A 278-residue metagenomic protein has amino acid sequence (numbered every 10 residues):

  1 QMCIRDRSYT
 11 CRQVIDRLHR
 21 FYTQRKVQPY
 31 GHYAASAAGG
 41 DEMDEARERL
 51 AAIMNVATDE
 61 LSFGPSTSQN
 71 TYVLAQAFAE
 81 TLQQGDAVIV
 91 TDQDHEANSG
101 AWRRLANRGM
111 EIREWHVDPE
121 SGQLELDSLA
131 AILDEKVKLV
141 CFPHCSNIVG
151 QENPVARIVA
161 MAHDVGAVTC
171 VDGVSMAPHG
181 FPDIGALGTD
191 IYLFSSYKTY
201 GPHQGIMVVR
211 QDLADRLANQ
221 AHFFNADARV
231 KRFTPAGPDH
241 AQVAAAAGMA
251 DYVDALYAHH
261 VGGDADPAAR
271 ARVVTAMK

Functional and structural regions predicted by a protein language model:
Q1, R5-K278: Pyridoxal 5′-phosphate
